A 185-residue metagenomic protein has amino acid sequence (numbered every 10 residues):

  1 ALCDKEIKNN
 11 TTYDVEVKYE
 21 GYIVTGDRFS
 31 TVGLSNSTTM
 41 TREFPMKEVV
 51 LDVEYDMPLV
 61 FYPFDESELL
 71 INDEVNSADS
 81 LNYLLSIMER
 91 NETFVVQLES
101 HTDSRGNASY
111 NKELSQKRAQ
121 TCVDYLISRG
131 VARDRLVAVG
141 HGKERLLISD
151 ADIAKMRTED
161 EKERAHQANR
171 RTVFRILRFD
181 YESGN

Functional and structural regions predicted by a protein language model:
A1-V95, E161, I176-N185: Periplasmic peptidoglycan-binding/tethering modules of Gram-negative envelope proteins
N72, E99-N185: Periplasmic OmpA-like peptidoglycan-binding domain that tethers envelope proteins to the cell wall
